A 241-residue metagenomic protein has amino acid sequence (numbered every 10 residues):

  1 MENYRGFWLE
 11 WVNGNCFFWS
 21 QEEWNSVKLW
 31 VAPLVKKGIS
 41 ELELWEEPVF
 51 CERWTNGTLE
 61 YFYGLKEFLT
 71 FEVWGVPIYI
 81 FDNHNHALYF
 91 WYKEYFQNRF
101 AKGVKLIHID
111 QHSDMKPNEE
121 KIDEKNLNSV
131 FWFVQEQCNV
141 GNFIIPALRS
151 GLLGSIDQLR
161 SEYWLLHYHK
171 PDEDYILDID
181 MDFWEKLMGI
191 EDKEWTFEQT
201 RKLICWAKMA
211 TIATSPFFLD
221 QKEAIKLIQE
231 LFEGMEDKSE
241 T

Functional and structural regions predicted by a protein language model:
E2-T241: Conserved alpha-helical scaffold segments that buttress catalytic/binding sites
